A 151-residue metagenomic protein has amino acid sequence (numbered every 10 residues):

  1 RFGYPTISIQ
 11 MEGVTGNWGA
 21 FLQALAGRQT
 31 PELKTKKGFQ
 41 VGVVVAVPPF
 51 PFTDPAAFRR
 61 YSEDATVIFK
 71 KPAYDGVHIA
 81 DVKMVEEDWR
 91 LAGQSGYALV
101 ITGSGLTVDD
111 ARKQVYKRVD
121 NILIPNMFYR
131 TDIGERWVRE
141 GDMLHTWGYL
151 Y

Functional and structural regions predicted by a protein language model:
R1-Y151: ATP-dependent carboxylate activation and anion-phosphoryl transfer catalytic cores that bind Mg-ATP to form
